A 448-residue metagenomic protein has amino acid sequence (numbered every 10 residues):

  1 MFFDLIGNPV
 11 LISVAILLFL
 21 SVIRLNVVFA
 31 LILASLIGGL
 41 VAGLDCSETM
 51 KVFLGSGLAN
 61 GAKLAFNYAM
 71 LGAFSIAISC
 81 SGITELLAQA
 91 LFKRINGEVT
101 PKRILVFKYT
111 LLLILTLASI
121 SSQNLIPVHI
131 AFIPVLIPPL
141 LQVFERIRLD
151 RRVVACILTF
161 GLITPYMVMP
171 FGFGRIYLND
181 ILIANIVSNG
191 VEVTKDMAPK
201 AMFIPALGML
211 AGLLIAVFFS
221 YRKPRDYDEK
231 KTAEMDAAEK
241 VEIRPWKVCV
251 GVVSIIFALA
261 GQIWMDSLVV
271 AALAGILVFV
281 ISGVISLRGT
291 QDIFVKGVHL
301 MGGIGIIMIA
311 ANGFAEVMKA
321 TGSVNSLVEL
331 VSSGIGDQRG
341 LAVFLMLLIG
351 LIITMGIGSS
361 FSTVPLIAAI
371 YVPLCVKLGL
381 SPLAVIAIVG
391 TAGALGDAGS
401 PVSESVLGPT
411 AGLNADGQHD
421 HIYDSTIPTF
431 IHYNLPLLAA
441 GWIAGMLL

Functional and structural regions predicted by a protein language model:
M1-I6, V22, V52-L64, E192-P205 (+4 more regions): Interfacial loop-to-helix junctions that mark the boundaries of transmembrane helices in multi-pass membrane
F2-D4, V41, P205-I293, A411-S425 (+1 more regions): Long, contiguous bundles of hydrophobic transmembrane helices that form the permeation core of multi-pass
G7, L11-I12, F29-I32, A65-F66 (+9 more regions): Hydrophobic alpha-helical transmembrane segments
G7-F19, R24-C46, A65-A73, K247-L259 (+2 more regions): Hydrophobic mid-bilayer segments of alpha-helices in multi-pass membrane transport proteins, especially secondary
F19-L25, S75-I76, A118-P127, G161-M169 (+4 more regions): Transmembrane alpha-helix interface/packing and boundary motifs in multi-pass membrane proteins, characterized by
S47-E145, T290-V376: Membrane-embedded alpha-helical segments and adjacent helix-loop junctions characteristic of multi-pass solute
K102-S122, I147-P165, G190-A201, R339-I353 (+1 more regions): Alpha-helical transmembrane segments of multi-pass membrane proteins
L141-M235, V406-L448: Membrane-core helix-loop-helix motifs of multi-pass transport proteins
